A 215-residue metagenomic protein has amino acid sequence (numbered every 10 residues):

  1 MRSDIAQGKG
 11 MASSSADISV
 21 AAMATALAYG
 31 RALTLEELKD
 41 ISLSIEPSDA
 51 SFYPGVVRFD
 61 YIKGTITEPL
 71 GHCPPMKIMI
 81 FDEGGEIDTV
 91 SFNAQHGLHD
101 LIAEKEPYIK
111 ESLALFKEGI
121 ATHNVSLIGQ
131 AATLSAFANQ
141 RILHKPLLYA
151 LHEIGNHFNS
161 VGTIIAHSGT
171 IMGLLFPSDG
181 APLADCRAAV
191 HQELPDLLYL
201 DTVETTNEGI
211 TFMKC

Functional and structural regions predicted by a protein language model:
M1, F81-E83, M172: A structural signal for short, well-ordered beta-strand segments
M1-G8: Glycine- and acidic-rich phosphate- and metal-coordinating loops
A6, A136-F137, I171: Active-site-proximal beta-alpha loop/turn segments in soluble metabolic enzymes
M11-A16, K105, T163-H167: Short glycine/threonine-rich catalytic loop with a Thr-x-Gly-x-Asp
M11-L35, S51: DPxDG-like acidic metal-binding loop motif
T34-S160, P177-C215: ATP-dependent small-molecule kinase catalytic core of the GHMP/sugar-kinase superfamily and closely related
L148-Y149, A166-G173: Small/polar glycine-rich anion-binding or flexible loop at a beta-alpha turn
